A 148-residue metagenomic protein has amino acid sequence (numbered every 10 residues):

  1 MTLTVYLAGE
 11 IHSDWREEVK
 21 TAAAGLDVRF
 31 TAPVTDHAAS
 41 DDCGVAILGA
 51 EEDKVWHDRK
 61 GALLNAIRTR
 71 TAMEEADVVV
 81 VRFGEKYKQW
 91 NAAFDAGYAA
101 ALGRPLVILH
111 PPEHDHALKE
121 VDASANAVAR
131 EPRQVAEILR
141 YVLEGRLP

Functional and structural regions predicted by a protein language model:
M1-P148: Conserved catalytic or regulatory cores that recognize and/or transform ribose-phosphate-containing ligands
